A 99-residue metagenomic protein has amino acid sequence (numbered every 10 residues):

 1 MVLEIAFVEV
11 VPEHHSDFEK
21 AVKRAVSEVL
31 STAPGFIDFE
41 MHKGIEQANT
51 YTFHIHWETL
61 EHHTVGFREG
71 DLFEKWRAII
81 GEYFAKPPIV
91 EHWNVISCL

Functional and structural regions predicted by a protein language model:
M1-V2, F18, P34-F36: Short, flexible segments with low predicted structural confidence
V2, E40-Q47, R77-L99: Glycine-rich beta-strand-turn "strand-cap" elements at beta-sheet edges
V2-E9, D38-R68: Short, well-ordered beta-strand segments in beta-rich or mixed alpha/beta enzyme and ligand-binding folds
E9-V22: Short, surface-exposed ligand-recognition loops at beta-strand->loop->(often short) alpha-helix junctions that present
H15-S16, E28-S31, M41-G44: Intrinsically disordered, low-complexity segments enriched in polar/charged residues with Gly/Pro, especially when
S16, E61-H63, C98: Residue-level signal for secondary-structure boundary sites
E28-F36, H56-V90: An amphipathic, aromatic/His-enriched active-site/gating alpha helix that lines ligand/cofactor pockets
